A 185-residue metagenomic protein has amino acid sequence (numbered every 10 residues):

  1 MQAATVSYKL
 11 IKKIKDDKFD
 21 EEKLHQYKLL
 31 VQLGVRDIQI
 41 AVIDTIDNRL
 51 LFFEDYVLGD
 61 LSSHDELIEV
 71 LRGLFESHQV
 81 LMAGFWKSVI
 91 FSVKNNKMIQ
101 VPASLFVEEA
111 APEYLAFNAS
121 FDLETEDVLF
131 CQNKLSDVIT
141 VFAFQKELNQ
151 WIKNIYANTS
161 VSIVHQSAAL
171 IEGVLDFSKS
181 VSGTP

Functional and structural regions predicted by a protein language model:
Q2-L51, Q150, E172-P185: Gly/Thr-rich phosphate-binding beta-strand-loop-beta motif of the actin/hexokinase/Hsp70
F53-D60, V70-F177: Active-site neighborhood for divalent-cation/phosphate handling
